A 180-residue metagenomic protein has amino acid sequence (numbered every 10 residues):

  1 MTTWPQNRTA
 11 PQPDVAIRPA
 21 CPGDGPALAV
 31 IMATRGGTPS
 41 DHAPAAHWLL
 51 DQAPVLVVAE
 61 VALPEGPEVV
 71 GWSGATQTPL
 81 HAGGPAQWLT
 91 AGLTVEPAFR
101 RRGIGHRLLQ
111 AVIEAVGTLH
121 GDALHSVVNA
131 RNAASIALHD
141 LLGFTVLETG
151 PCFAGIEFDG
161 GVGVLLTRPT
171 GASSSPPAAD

Functional and structural regions predicted by a protein language model:
M1-P11: Short acidic N-proximal helix/loop "leader" segments that mark the beginning of a domain or an inter-domain linker
T3, P22, V30-P97, L109: Acetyl-CoA-dependent GNAT
W4, C152-D180: C-terminal "cap" of GNAT-fold acetyltransferases
D14-L28: A short beta-loop-alpha structural element at the N-terminal edge of CoA-dependent acyl/N-acetyltransferase catalytic
W72-T76, L93, S135, V146-G150 (+1 more regions): Ligand-binding pocket scaffold of soluble enzyme catalytic domains
V95, R101-E114, A137-L141: Conserved acetyl-CoA-binding loop-helix of GNAT-fold acetyltransferases
V116-V128: Conserved GNAT acetyl-CoA-binding A-motif
V127-V128, D140-V162: Conserved catalytic-core motifs of GNAT/GCN5-like acyltransferases
